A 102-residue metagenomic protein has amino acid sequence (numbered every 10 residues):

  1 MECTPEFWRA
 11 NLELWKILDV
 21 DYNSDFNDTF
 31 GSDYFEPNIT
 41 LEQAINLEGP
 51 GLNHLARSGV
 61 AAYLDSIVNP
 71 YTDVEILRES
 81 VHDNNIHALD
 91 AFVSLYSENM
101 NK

Functional and structural regions predicted by a protein language model:
M1-K102: Soluble extracellular-acting proteins and domains
